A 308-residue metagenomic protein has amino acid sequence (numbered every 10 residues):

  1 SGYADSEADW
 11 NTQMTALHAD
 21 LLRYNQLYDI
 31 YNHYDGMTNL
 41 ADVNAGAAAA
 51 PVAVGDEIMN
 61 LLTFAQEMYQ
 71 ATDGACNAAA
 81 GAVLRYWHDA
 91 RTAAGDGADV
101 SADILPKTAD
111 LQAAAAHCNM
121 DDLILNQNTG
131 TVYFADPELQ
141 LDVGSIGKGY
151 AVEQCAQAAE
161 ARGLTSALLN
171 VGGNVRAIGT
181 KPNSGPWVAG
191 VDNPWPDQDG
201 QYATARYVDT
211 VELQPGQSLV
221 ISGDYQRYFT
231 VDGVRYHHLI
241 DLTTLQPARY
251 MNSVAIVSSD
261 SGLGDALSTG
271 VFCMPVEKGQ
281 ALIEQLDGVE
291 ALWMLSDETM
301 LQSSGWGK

Functional and structural regions predicted by a protein language model:
S1-K308: Mature catalytic core of soluble alpha/beta enzymes
